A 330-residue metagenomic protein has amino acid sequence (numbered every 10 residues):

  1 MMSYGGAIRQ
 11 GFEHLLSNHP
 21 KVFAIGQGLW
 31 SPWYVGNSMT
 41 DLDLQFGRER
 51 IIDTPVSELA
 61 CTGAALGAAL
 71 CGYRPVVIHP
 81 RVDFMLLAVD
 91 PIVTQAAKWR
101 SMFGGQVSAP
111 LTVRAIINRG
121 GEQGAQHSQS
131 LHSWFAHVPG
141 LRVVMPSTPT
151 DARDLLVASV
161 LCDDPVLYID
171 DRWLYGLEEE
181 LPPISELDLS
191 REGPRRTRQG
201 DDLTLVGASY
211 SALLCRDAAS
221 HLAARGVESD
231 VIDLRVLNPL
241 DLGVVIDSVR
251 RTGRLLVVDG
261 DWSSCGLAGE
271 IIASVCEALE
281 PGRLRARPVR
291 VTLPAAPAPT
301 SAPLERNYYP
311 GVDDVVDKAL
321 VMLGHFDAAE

Functional and structural regions predicted by a protein language model:
M1-P165, I169, L174, E186 (+1 more regions): Thiamine diphosphate
G28-L29, V35-Q45, E58, V107-L111 (+2 more regions): Thiamine diphosphate
